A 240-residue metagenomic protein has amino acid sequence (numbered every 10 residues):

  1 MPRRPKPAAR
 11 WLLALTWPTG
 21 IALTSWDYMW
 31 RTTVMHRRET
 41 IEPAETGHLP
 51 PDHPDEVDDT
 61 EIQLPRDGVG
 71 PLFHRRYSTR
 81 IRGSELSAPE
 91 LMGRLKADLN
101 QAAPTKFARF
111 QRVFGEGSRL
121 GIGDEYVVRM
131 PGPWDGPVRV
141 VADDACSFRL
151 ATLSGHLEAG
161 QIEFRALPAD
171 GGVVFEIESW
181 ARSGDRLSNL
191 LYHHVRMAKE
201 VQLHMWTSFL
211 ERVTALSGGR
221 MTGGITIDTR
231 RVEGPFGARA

Functional and structural regions predicted by a protein language model:
P2-R129, F236-R239: Hydrophobic ligand-binding cavity/cleft-lining segments
I62-D67, P137-V138, I177, A181: Short, flexible segments with low predicted structural confidence
R76-S78, V127, R149, E163-R165 (+1 more regions): Beta-strand secondary-structure signal
R94, D98, A102, H156 (+3 more regions): Conserved short hydrophobic interaction patches
F107-F110, L150, S208: Hydrophobic/basic alpha-helical segments enriched in Actinobacteria
R129-D170: Hydrophobic-ligand binding "helix-grip"
G155-E200: Beta-strand/loop substructures that line and gate deep hydrophobic ligand-binding cavities in soluble
L187-E233: A conserved amphipathic terminal alpha-helix motif
